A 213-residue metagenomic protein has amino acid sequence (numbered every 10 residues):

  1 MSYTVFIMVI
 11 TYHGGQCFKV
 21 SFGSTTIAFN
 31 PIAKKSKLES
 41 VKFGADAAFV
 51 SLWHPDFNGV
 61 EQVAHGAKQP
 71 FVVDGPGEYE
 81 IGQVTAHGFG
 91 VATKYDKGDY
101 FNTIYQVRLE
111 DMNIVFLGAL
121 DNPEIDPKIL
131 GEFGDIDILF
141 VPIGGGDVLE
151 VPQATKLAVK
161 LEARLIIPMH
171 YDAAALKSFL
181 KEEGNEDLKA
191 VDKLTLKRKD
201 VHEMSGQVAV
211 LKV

Functional and structural regions predicted by a protein language model:
T4-A47, H54-D56, K68-G134, I138 (+2 more regions): Core dinuclear metal-dependent hydrolase active-site scaffold
D46-W53, F140-I143, R164-H170: Short internal beta-strands
P55-V60, A174-K177: Short, charged/polar "capping" segments at the starts of alpha-helices and the immediately preceding loops
F57-P76, A158-R164: A short, gly/pro- and small-residue-rich
L149, K156, M169: Catalytic cores of soluble, metal-dependent hydrolases
P152-Q153, S178: Generic recognition of short, well-ordered alpha-helical segments
L161-L165, M169-V213: Accessory terminal helices/loops
